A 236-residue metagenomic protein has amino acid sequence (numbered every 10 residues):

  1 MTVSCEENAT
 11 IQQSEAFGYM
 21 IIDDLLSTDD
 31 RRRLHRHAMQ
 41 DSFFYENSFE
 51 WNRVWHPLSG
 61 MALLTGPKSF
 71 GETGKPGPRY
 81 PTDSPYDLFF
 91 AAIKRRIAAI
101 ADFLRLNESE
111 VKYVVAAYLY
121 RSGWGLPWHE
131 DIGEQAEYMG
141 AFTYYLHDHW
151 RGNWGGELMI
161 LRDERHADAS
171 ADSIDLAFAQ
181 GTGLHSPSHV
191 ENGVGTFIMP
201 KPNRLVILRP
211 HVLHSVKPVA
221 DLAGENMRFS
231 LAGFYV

Functional and structural regions predicted by a protein language model:
T2-A101, E157: Non-heme Fe(II)/2-oxoglutarate
A101-V236: Catalytic core of non-heme Fe(II) oxygenases with the double-stranded beta-helix
